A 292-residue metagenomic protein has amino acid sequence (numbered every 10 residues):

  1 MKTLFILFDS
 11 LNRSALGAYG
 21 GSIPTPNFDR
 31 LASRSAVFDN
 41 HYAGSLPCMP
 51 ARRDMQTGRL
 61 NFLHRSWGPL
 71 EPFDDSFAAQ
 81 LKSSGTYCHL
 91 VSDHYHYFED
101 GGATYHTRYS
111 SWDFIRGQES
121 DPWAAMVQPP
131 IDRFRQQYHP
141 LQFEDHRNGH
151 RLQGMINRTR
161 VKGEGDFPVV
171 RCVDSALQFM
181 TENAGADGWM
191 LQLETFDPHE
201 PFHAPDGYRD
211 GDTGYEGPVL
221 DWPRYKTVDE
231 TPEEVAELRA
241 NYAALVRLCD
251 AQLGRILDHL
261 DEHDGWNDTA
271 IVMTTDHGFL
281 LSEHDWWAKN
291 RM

Functional and structural regions predicted by a protein language model:
M1-M292: Catalytic domains that recognize anionic headgroups
